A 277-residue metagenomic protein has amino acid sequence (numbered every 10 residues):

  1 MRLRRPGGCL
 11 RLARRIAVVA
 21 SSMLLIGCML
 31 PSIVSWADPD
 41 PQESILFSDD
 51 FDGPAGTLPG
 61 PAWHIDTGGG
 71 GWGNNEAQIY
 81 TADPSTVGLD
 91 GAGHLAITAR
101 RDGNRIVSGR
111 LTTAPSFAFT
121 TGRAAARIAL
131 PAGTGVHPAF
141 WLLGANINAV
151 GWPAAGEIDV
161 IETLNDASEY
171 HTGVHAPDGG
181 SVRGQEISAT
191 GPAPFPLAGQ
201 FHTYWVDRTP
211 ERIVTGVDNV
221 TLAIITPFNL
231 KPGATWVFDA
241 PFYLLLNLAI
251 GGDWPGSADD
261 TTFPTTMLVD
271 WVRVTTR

Functional and structural regions predicted by a protein language model:
R2-I33: Secretory targeting and sorting signals
W36-R277: GH16 jelly-roll
